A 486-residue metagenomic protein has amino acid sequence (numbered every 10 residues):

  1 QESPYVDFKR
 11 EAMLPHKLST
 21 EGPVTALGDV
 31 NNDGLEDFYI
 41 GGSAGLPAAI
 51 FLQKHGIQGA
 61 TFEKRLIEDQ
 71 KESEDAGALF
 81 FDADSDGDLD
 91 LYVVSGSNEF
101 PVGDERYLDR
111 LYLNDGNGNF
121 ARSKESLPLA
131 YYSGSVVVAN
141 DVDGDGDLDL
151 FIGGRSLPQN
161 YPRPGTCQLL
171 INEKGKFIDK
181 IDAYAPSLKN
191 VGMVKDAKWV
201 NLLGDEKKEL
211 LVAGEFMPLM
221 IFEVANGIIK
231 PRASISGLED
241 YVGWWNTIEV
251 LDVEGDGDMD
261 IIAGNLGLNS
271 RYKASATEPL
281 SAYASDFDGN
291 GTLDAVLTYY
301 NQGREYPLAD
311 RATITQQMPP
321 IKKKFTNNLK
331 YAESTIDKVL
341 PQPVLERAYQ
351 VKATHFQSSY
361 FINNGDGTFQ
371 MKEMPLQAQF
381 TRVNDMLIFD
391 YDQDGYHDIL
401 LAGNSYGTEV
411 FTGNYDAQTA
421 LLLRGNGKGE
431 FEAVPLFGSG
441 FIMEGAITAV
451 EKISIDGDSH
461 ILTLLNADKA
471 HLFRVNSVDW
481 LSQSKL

Functional and structural regions predicted by a protein language model:
Q1-V24, I67-F80, E105, S126-V138 (+5 more regions): Repeat-based blade/solenoid architectures
E21-N32, L52, D75-S85, L113 (+10 more regions): Beta-propeller blade termini
D37-G42, L91-S95, L150-G154, E209-G214 (+4 more regions): Hydrophobic beta-strand segments that make up the repeating blades of beta-propeller and related beta-repeat
L46-K64, G103-S123, Y161-I181, P218-A233 (+4 more regions): Beta-propeller blade repeat segments, especially FG-GAP/WD-type strand-to-loop junctions in 6- to 7-bladed propeller
V94-R106, I152-G165, G264-E278, N301-K352 (+2 more regions): Short, conserved, GDST-rich strand-edge loop motifs in beta-rich repeat architectures
N119-R122, L127-V200, A213-E215: Solenoidal tandem-repeat scaffolds enriched in leucines and small polar residues
A213, F380, N384-N426: Loop/turn-rich, solvent-exposed surfaces of beta-rich toroidal or solenoidal domains
L280, T448-L486: Blade-level signature of beta-propeller repeat domains, shared across WD40, Kelch, NHL, RCC1 and BNR/Asp-box propellers
